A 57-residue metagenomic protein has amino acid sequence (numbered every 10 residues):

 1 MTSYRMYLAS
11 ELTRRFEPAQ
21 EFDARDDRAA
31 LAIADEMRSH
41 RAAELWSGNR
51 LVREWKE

Functional and structural regions predicted by a protein language model:
M1-E17: Short aromatic-glycine-(Arg/Gly/Cys) micro-motifs in beta-strand/loop hairpins
F16-A24: A short, exposed loop/beta-hairpin motif centered on an aromatic-Gly-Thr core
D23-D27, K56-E57: A short, sequence-level motif marking secondary-structure junctions
R25-R41: A short, charged, amphipathic alpha-helix used as a generic interaction element across diverse proteins
S39-E57: Short, mixed-charge low-complexity intrinsically disordered segments
